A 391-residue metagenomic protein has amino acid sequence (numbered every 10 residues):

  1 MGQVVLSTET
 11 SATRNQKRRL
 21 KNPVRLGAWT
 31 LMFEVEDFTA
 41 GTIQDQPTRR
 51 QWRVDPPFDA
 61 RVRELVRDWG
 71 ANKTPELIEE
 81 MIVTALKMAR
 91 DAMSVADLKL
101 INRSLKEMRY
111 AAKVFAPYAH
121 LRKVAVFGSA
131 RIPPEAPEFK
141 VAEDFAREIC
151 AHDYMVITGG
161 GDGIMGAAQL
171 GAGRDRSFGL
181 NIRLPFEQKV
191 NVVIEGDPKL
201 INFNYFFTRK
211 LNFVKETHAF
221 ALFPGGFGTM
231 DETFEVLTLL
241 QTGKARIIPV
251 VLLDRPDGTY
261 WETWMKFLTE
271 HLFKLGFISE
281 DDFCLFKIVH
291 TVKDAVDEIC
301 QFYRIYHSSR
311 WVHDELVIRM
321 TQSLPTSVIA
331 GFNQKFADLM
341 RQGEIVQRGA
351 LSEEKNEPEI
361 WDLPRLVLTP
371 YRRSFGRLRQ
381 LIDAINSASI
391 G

Functional and structural regions predicted by a protein language model:
M1-D37: N-terminal amphipathic/basic-hydrophobic helices that include classical n-h-c signal peptides and signal-anchor
F33-I182, E359-P364, T369, L378 (+1 more regions): Glycine-rich beta-alpha loop segments
A142, G163-P224: Acidic/glycine-enriched connector segments
S177-Q188, F223, L237-W264, E280-D281: Short, acidic/small-residue loops that bind anionic groups at enzyme active sites
L200-T208, C284-A295: Short acidic-hydrophobic, aromatic-tinged amphipathic segments that line or gate anion-handling sites
N202-L253, H307: Active-site/ligand-binding-proximal alpha/beta "capping" segment
L211-L222, H271-H290: Conserved thiamine diphosphate
V317-S323, A330-G391: N-terminal accessory interaction module
